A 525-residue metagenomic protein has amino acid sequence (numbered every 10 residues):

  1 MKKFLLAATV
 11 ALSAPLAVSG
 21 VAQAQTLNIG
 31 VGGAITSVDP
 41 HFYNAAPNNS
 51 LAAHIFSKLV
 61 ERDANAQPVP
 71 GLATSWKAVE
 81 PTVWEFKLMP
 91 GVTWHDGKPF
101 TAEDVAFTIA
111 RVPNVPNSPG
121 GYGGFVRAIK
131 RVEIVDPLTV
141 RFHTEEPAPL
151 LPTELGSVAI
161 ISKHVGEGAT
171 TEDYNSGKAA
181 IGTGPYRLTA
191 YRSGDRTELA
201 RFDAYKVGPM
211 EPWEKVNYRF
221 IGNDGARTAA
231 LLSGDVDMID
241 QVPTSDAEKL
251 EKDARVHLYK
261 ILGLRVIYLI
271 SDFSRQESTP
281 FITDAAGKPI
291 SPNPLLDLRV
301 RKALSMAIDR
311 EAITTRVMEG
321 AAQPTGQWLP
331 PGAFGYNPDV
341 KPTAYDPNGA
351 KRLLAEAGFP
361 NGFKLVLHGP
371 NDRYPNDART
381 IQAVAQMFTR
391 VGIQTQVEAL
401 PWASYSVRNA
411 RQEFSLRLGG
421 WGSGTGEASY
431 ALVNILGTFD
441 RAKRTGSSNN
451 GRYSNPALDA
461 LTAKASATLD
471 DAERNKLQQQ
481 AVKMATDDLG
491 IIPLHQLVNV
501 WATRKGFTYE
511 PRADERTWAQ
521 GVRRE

Functional and structural regions predicted by a protein language model:
F4, E61-A64, M89-G120, R131-V132 (+4 more regions): Extracytoplasmic/periplasmic ligand-capture domains
A7-A17: Bacterial N-terminal signal peptides
V18-A24: Sec/Tat signal peptide C-region and signal peptidase I cleavage site
G30-E80, F107-A110, N114-N117, A179-T183: N-terminal lobe/hinge region of extracytoplasmic solute-binding protein
K77, G121-G166: Surface-exposed binding/hinge segments that line and control ligand-binding clefts or catalytic entry sites
V83-P90, L138-A148, E198-D203: Short, hydrophobic/aromatic-enriched beta-strand segments in well-ordered soluble domains
G320-V340, N499-R504: Mature extracytoplasmic/periplasmic domains
L353, W501-E525: Long beta-strand-rich cores associated with HINT superfamily self-processing modules
